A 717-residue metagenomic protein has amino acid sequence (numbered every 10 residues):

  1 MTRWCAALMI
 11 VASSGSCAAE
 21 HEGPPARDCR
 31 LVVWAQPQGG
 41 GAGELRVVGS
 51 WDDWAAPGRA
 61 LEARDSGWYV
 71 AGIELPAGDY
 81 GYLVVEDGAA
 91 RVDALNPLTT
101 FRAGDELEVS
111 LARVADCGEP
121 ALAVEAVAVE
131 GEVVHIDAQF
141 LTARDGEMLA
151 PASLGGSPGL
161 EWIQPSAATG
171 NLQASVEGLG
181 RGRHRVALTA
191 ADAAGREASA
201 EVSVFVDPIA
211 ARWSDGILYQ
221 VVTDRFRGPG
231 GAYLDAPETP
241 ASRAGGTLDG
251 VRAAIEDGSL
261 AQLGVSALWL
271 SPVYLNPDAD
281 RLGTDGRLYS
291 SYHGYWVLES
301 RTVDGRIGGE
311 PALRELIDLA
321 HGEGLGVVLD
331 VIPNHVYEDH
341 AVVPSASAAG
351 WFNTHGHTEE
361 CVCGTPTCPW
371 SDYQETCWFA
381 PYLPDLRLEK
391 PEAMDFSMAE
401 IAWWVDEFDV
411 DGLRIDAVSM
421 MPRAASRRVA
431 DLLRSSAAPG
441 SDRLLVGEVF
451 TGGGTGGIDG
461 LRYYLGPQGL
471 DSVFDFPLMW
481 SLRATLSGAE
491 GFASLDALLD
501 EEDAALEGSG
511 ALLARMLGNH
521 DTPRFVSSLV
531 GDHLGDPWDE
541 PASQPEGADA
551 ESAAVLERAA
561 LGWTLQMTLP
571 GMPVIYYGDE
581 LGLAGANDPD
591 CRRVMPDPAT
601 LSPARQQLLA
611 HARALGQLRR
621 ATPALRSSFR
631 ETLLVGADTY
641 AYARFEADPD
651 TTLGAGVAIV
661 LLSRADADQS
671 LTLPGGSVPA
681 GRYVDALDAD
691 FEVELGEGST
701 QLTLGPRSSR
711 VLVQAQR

Functional and structural regions predicted by a protein language model:
P24, R30-D79, V85-A115, L154-L172: Aromatic-rich carbohydrate-binding modules that target alpha-glucans
E74-G78, V176-R183: Surface-exposed, short loops/turns at beta-strand junctions within beta-sandwich domains
R102-V127, V204-V221, R225-F226: Low-complexity, Pro/Ser/Thr- and charge-rich linker/hinge segments at domain boundaries
G118, L695-R717: C-terminal beta-strand-rich structural cap/linker in extracellular carbohydrate-active enzymes
A150-P151, E400-A402, D406-D409, D416-M516 (+4 more regions): Active-site-proximal helices and loops of the catalytic beta/alpha 8
A191-R196: Short, solvent-exposed loop/turn segments at the edges of extracellular beta-sandwich modules
R212, G216, D224-F408, R428-A438 (+2 more regions): Substrate-binding/active-site clefts of carbohydrate-active enzymes
